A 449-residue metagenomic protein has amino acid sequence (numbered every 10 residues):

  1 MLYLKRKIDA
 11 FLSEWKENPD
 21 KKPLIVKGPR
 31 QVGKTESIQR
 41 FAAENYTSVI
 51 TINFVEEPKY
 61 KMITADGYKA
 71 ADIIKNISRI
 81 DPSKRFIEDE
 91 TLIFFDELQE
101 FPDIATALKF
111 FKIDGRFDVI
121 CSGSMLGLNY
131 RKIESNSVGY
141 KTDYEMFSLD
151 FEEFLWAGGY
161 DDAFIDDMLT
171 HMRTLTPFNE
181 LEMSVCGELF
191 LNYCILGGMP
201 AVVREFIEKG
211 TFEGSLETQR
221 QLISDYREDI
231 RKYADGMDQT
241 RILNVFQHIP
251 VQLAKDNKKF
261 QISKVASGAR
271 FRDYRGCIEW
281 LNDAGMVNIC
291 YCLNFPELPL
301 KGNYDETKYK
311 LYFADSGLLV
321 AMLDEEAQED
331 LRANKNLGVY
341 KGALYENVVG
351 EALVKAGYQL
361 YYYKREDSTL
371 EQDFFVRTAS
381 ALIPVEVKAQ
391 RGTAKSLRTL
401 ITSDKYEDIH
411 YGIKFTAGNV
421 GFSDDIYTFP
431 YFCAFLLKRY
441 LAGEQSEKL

Functional and structural regions predicted by a protein language model:
M1-W15: N-terminal pre-Walker A segment at the start of P-loop NTPase domains
V26: Hydrophobic anchor at the beta1->P-loop junction of P-loop NTPases
K34: Conserved lysine of the Walker
S37, F41: Hydrophobic positions on the alpha1 helix immediately C-terminal to the Walker A/P-loop
E56-D89: Short glycine-rich substrate-engagement loop in P-loop NTPases that contacts/grips substrate
D118-S124, E145: Structural recognition of the conserved hydrophobic beta-strand(s) that form the central parallel beta-sheet of P-loop
K132-A254: Interdomain motor-coupling "hinge/lid" segment immediately C-terminal to the ATP-binding subdomain of NTP-driven enzymes
M199, R204-A379: Accessory nucleic acid-recognition modules appended to NTPase machines
